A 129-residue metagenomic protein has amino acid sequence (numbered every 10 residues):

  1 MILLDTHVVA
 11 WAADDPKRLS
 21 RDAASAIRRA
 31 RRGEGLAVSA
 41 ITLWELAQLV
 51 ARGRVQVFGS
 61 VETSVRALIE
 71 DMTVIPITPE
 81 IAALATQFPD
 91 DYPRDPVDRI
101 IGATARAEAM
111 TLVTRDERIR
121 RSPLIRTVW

Functional and structural regions predicted by a protein language model:
M1, G102-W129: Acidic, PIN/NYN-like endoribonuclease modules and their adjacent C-terminal/linker elements
M1-V38, R52-R66, R118, S122: Short, well-structured N-terminal submotif of metal-dependent ribonuclease cores
L3, A37-A40, P76, V113: Short aromatic/basic micro-patch
V8, T42, I81, I101 (+1 more regions): Alpha-helix capping/helix-boundary segments
G33-G35, D71, A109, L124-I125: A generic structural signal for alpha->beta connector loops
L46: Phosphate/NTP-binding elements of NTP-utilizing enzymes
L49-V50, L68-D71: Helix-loop "lid/cap" segments that line or gate small-molecule binding pockets
F58-G59, E70-R115: Active-site neighborhoods of divalent-metal-dependent phosphate/nucleic-acid chemistry enzymes
